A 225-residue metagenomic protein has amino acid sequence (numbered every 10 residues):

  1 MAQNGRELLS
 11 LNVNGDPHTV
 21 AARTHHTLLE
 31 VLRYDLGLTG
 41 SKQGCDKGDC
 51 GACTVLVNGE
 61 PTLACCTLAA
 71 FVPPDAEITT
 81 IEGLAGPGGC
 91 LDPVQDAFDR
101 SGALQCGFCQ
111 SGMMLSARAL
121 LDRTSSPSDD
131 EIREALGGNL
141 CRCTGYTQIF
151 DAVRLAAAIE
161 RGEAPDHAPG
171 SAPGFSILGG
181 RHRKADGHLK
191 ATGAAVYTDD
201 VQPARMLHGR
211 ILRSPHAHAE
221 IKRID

Functional and structural regions predicted by a protein language model:
M1-G170: Signature of N-terminal electron-transfer/Fe-S-associated modules in redox systems
A157-D225: Flexible, low-hydrophobicity surface segments
